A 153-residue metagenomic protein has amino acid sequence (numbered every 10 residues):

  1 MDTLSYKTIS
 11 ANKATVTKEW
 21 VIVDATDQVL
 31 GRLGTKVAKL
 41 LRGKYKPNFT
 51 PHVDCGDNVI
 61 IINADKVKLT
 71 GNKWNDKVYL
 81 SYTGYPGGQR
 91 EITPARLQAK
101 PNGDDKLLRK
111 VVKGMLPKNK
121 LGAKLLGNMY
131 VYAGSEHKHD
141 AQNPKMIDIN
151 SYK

Functional and structural regions predicted by a protein language model:
M1-R109, K120, D140-K153: Ribosome large-subunit tunnel/peptidyl-transferase-proximal elements
G122-Y132: C-terminal structural segments of small proteins and small subunits
V131-D140: Short, highly charged C-terminal tails/helix-capping segments
